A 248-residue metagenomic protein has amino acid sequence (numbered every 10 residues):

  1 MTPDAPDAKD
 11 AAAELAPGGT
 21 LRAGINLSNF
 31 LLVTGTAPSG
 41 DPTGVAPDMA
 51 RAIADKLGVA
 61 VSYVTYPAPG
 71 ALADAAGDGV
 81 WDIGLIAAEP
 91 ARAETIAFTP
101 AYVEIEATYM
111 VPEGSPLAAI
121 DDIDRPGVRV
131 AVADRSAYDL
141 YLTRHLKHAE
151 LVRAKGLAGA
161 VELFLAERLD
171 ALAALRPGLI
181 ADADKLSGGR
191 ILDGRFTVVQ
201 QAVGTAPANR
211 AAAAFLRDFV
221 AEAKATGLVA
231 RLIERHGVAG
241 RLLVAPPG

Functional and structural regions predicted by a protein language model:
M1-P6, D10-A13, A137-A154, A221-G248: Ligand-binding clefts/hinges and TM-proximal coupling segments of bilobed small-molecule sensing domains
P3-A87, R92-E94, R153, T226 (+1 more regions): Extracytoplasmic small-molecule ligand-binding "clamshell" domains of the periplasmic binding protein/Venus flytrap
T20-L27, T43, D121-Y138, E150-L151: Short loop->beta-strand "edge-of-pocket" segments that line small-molecule binding or catalytic clefts across diverse
L27, V103-G114, R176-A221, A239-G248: Periplasmic-binding protein-like
V33-P38, A50-A60, T99-P100, P126 (+3 more regions): Ligand-binding cleft/hinge of the Venus flytrap
G70-D74, I86-T95, L165-T197: A ligand-binding cleft/hinge motif common to bilobed small-molecule-binding domains
A91, G114-D121, V152, A208-A214: Short helix-loop capping/hinge motifs at secondary-structure junctions, enriched in acidic/polar residues
P100-Y102, V111-R129: Flexible hinge/capping segments at coil-to-helix
